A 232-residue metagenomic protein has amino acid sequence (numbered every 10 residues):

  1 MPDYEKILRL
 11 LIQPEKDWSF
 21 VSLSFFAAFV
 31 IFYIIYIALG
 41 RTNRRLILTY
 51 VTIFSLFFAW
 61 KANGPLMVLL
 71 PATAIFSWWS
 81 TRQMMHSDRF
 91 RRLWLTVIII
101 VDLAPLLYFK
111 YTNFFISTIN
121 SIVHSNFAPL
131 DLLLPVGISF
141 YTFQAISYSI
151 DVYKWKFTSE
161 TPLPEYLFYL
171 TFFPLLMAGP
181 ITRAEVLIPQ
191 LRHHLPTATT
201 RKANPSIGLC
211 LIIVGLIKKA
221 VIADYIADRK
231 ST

Functional and structural regions predicted by a protein language model:
P2-S231: Membrane-embedded transmembrane alpha-helical bundles that form the catalytic cores of multi-pass lipid-modifying
